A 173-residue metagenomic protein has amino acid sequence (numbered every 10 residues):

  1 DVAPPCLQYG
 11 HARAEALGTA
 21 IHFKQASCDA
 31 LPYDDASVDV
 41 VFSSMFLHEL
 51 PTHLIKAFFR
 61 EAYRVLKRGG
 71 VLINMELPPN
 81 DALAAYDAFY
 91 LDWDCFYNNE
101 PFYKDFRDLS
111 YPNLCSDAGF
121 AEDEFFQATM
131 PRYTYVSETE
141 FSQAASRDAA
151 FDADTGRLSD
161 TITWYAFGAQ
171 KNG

Functional and structural regions predicted by a protein language model:
D1-A30, A57: Class I SAM-dependent methyltransferase SAM/SAH-binding core
G18-A20, G69, G119-E122: A generic structural signal for alpha->beta connector loops
K24, F42, I73: Conserved Rossmann-like nucleotide-binding pocket used by diverse enzymes that bind dinucleotide cofactors
D29-V41: A short acidic, Gly/Pro-enriched loop at the edge of an enzyme's catalytic core that lines a small-molecule cofactor
D39-H53: A short SAM/SAH-binding and catalytic strip from SAM-dependent methyltransferases
K56-R68: A short glycine-rich, Lys/Arg-flanked "PGG" loop and its adjoining helix->strand segment in the class I
I73-S137: C-terminal alpha-helical "lid/dimerization" subdomain adjacent to the S-adenosyl-L-methionine
A118-G173: Core SAM-dependent methyltransferase catalytic element
